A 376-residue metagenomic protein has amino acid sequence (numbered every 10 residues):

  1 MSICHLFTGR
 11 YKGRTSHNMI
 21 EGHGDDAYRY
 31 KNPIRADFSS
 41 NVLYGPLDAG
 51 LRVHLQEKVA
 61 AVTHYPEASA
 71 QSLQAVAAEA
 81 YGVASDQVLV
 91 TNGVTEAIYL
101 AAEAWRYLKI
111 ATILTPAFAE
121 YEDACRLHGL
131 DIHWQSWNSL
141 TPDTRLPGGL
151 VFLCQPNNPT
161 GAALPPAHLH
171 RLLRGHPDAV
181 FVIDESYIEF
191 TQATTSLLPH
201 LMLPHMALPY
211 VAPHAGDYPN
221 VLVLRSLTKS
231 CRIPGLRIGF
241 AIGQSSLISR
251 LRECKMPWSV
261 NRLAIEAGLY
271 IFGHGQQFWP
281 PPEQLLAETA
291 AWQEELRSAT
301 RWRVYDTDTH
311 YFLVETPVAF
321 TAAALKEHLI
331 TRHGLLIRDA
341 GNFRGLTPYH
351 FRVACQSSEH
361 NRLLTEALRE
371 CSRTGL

Functional and structural regions predicted by a protein language model:
S2-H64, A354: N-terminal "arm"/small-domain region of PLP-dependent enzymes with the aminotransferase-like
D48-G50, S69, N220-S298, W302-Y305: PLP-dependent aminotransferase class I/II
P66, A70-I110, H128: Phosphate-binding glycine-rich loop
A104-R126, D131, N138-T144: Conserved PLP-anchoring active-site segment centered on the Schiff-base-forming lysine
H133-A193: Active-site phosphate-binding strand-loop segment of PLP-dependent enzymes
A167, T331-R332, N342-L376: PLP-dependent enzyme catalytic core of the Aspartate aminotransferase-like
S196-T228, S246-R250, F351: Conserved active-site segment immediately N-terminal to the catalytic lysine that forms the internal aldimine
L286, A299-H333, C355: Conserved PLP-binding catalytic core of the aspartate aminotransferase-like
